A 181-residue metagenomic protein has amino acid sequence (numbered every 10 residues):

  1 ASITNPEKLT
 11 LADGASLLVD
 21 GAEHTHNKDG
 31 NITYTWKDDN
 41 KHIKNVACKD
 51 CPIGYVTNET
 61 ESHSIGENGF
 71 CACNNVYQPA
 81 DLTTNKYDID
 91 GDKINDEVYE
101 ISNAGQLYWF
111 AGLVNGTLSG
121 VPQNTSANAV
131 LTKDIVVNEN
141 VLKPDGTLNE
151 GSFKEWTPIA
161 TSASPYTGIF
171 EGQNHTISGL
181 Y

Functional and structural regions predicted by a protein language model:
A1-E23, Y55-T60, F70-Y181: Surface-exposed repetitive/solenoidal architectures
D29-K37: Short amphipathic beta-strand and strand-loop transition segments with alternating hydrophobic
Y34, V46-C48, C71, T83: Short beta-strand element of the conserved SAM-dependent methyltransferase core
D38-D50: Disulfide-stabilized extracellular beta-strand modules
I65-G66: Extracellular, cysteine-rich, disulfide-stabilized repeat modules with beta-strand cores
